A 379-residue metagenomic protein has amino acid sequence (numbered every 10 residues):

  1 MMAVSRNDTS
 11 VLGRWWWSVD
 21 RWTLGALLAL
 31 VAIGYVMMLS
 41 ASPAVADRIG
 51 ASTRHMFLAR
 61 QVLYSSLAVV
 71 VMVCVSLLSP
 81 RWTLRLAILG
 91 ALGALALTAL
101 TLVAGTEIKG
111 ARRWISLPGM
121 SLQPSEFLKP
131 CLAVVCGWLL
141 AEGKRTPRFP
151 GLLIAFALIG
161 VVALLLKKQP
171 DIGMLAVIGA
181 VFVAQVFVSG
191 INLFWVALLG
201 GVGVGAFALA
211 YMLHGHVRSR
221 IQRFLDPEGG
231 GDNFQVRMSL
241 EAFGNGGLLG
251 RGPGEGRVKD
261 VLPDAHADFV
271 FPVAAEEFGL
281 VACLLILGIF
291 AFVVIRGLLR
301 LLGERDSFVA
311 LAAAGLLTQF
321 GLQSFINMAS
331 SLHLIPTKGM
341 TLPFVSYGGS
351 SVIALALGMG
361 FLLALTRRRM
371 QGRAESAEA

Functional and structural regions predicted by a protein language model:
M1-S10, N327-A379: A juxtamembrane structural motif centered on a specific transmembrane helix
V11-L27: N-terminal membrane topogenic signal
L24-S40, D47-Q235, P272-S330, L357-F361 (+1 more regions): Hydrophobic alpha-helical transmembrane segments of multi-pass inner membrane proteins, especially in bacterial systems
P118, G256-D260, P343: Short pre-catalytic strand/loop immediately N-terminal to key active-site residues, enriched for Gly-Thr
I159-G173, A242-R257: Membrane-helix interface and discontinuous TM-entry motifs in multi-pass inner-membrane proteins
G231-D232, K259, L334: Replace "in large, NTP-powered and nucleic-acid-processing enzymes" with "in large, NTP-powered factors and other
G247-V281: Long extracytoplasmic/lumenal interhelical loops at the membrane interface of multi-pass membrane proteins
